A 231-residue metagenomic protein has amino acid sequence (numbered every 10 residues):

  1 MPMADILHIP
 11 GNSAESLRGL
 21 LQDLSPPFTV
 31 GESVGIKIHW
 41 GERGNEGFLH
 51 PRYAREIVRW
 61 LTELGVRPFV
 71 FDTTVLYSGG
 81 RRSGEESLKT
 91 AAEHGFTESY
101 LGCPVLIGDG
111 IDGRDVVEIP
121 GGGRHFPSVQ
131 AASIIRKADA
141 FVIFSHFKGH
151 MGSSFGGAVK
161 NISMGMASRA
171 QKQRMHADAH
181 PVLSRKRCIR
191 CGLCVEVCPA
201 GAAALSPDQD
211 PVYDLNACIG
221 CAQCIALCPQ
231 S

Functional and structural regions predicted by a protein language model:
M1-S231: N-terminal and secondary-structure boundary signal
